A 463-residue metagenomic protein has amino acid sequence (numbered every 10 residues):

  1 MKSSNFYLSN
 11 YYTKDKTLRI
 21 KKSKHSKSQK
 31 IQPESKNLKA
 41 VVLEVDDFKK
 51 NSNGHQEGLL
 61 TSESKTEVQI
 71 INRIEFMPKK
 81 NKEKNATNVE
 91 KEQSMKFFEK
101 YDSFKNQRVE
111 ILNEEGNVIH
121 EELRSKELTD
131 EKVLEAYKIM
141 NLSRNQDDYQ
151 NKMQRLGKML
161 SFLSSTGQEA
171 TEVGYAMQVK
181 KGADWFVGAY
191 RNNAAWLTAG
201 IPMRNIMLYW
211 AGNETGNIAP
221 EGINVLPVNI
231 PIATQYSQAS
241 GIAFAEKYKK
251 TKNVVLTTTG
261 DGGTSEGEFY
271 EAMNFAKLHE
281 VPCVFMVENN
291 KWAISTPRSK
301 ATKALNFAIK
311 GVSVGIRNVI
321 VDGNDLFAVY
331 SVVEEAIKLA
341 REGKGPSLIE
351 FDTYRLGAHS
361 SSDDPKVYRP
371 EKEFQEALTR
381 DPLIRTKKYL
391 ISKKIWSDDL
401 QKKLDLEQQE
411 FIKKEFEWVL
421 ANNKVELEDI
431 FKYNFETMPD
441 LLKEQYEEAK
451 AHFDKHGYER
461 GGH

Functional and structural regions predicted by a protein language model:
F6-Y7, Y11-Y12, F48: Aromatic (phenylalanine/tyrosine) cluster motif
R19-K27, A40-L43, F48, G58-L60 (+5 more regions): Conserved acidic/glycine
N145-D148, K152-V281, P297-K303, A308 (+1 more regions): Cofactor-binding active-site loop characterized by glycine-rich and histidine/acidic residues
Y190-R191, F351-T353, K424-V425: Short, well-ordered beta-to-alpha junction loops that form the rim of enzyme active sites and present histidine/acidic
P231-A421: Glycine-rich ThDP/TPP pyrophosphate-binding loop and its adjacent helix/strand module within ThDP-dependent enzymes
